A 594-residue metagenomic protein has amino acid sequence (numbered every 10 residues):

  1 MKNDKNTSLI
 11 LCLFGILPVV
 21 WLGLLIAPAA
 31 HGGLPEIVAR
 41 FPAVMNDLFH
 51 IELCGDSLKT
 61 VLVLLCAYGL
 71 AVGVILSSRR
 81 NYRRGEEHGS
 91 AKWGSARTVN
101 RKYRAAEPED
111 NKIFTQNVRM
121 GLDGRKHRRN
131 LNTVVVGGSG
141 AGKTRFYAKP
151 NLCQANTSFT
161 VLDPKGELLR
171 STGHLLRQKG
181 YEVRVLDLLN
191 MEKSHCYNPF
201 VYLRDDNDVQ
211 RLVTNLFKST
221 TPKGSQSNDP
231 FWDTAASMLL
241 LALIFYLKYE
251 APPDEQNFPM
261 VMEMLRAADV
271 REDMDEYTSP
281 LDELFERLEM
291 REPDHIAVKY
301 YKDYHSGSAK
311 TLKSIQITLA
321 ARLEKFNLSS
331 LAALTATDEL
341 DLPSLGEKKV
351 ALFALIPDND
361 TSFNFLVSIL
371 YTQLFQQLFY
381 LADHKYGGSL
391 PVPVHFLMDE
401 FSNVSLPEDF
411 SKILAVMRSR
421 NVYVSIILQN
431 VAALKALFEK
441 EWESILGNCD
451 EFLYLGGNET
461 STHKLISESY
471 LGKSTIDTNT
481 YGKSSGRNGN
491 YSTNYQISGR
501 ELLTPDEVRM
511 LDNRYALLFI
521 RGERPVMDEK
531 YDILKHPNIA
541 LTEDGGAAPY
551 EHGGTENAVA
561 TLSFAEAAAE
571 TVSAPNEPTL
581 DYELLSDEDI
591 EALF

Functional and structural regions predicted by a protein language model:
M1-A141, R145-P150, E192, K483-S484 (+1 more regions): Basic- and hydrophobic-enriched, low-structure N-terminal and domain-boundary segments that flank ATP-binding catalytic
G33, E86, S90, S95 (+9 more regions): Intrinsically disordered, low-complexity regions
F41-P42, D47-L48, L58-N111, D206-L216 (+4 more regions): Short alpha-helical interface patches
K92-N100, E109-D110, T115-R125, R145-F146 (+7 more regions): A broad, low-specificity signal for short, low-complexity segments enriched in glycine/proline and polar/charged
R129-V422, L437-E441, G447, S498 (+3 more regions): P-loop NTPase motor domains
L414-L517: Conserved ATP-driven motor cores of ASCE-family P-loop NTPases powering translocation/secretion/packaging/pilus
D532: Short, surface-exposed polybasic-aromatic patches that bind anionic ligands, especially phosphate groups
